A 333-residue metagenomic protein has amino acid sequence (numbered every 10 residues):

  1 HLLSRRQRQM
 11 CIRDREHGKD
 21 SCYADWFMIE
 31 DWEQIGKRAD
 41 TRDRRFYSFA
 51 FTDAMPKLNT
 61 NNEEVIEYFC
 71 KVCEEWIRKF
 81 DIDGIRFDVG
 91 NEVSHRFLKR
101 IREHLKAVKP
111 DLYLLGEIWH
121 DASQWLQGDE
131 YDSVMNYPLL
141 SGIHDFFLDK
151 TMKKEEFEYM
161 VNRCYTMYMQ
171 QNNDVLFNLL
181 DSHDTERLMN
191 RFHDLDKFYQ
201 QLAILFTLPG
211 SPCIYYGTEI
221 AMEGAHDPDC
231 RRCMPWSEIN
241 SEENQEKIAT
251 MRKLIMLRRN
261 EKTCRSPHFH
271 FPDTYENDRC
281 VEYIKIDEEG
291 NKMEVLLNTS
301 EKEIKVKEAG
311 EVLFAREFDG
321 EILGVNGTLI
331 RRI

Functional and structural regions predicted by a protein language model:
H1-I12: Single conserved hydrophobic/aromatic residue that forms the stacking wall/gate of nucleotide- or nucleobase-binding
D14, E74, R78, D88-Q171 (+2 more regions): Active-site-proximal helices and loops of the catalytic beta/alpha 8
D14-T60: Aromatic- and acidic-residue-enriched carbohydrate-binding clefts of CAZyme catalytic domains
F51-I66, D83-E92, D145-M152, D184-D194 (+1 more regions): The substrate-binding groove and active-site-proximal loops of carbohydrate-active enzymes, especially glycoside
F69, W76, F87, L114 (+5 more regions): Conserved, mostly hydrophobic/aromatic
Q127-S133, D174-D181, E186-L195, L202-E243: Aromatic/acidic polysaccharide-binding cleft in carbohydrate-active enzymes
E223-G224, C230-M293, T299-S300: Glycan-recognition and catalytic regions of carbohydrate-active enzymes
D319-I333: C-terminal beta-strand-rich structural cap/linker in extracellular carbohydrate-active enzymes
